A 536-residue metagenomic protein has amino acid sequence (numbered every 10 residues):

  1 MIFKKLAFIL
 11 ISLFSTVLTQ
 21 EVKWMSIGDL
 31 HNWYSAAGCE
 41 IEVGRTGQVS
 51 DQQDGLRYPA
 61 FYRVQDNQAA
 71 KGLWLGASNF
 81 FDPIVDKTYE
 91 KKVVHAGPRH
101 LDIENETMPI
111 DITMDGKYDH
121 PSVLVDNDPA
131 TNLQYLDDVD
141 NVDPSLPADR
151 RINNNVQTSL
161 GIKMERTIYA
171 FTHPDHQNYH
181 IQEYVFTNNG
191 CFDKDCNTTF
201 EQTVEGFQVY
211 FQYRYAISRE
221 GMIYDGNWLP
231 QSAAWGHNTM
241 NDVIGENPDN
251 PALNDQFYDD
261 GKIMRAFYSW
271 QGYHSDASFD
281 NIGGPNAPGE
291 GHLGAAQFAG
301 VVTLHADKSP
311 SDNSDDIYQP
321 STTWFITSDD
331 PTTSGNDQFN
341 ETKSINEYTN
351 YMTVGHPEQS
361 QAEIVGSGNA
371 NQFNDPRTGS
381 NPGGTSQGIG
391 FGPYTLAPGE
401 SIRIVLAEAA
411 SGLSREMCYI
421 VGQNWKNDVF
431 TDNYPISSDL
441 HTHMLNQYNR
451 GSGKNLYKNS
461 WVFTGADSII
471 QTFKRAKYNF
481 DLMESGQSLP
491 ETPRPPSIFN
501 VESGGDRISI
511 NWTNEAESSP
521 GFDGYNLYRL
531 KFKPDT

Functional and structural regions predicted by a protein language model:
M1-V22: Bacterial Sec-dependent N-terminal signal peptides
Q20-T536: Extracellular/surface-associated beta-sandwich interaction domains
